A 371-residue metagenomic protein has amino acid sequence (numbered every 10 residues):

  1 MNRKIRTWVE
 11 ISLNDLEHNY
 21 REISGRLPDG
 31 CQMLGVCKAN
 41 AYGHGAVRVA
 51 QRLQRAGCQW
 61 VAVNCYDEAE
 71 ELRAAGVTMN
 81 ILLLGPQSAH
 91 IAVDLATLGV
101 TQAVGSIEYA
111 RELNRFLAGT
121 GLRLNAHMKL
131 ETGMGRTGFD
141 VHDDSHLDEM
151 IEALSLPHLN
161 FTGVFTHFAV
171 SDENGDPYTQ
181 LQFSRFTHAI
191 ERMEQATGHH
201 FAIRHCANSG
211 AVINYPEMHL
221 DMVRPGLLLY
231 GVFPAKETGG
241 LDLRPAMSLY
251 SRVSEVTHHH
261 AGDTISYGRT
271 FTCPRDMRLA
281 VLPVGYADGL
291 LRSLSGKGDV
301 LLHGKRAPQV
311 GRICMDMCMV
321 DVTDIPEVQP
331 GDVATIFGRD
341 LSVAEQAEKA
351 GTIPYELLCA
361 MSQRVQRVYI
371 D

Functional and structural regions predicted by a protein language model:
N2-E17, D67-E68, Q87-A89, D94 (+2 more regions): Active-site anion/phosphate-binding pocket segments in diverse small-molecule metabolic enzymes
N2-R3, T7-E10, E17-H18, C31-I203: Active-site-proximal beta-alpha core segment in soluble small-molecule metabolic enzymes
R26: Conserved PLP-enzyme active-site core in the AAT-like
